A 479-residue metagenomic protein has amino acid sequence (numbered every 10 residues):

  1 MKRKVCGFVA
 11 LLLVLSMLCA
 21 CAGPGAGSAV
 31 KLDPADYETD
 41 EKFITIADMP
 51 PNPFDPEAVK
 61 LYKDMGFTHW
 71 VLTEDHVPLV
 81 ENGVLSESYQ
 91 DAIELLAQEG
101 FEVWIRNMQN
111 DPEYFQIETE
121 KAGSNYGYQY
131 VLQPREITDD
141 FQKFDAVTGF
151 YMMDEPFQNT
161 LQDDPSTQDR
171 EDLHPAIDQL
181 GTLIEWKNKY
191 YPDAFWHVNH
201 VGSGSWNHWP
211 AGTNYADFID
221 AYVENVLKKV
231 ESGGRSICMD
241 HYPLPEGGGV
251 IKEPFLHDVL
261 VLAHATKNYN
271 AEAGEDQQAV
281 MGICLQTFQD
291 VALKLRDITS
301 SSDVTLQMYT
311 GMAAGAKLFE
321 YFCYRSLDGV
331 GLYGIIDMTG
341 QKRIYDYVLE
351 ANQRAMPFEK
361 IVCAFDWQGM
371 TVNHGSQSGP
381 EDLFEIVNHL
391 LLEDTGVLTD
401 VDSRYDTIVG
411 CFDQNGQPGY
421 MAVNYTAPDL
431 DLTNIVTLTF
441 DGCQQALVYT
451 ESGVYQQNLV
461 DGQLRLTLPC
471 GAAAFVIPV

Functional and structural regions predicted by a protein language model:
M1-A10: Positively charged n-region of N-terminal signal peptides that target proteins for export
V5, L18-A20, G442: The N-terminal extracellular segments of secreted preproproteins, especially immediately downstream of signal
L13-M17: Hydrophobic core
L18-A29: Sec-dependent signal peptide cleavage junction
G27-V479: Glycan-processing catalytic domains of CAZymes
